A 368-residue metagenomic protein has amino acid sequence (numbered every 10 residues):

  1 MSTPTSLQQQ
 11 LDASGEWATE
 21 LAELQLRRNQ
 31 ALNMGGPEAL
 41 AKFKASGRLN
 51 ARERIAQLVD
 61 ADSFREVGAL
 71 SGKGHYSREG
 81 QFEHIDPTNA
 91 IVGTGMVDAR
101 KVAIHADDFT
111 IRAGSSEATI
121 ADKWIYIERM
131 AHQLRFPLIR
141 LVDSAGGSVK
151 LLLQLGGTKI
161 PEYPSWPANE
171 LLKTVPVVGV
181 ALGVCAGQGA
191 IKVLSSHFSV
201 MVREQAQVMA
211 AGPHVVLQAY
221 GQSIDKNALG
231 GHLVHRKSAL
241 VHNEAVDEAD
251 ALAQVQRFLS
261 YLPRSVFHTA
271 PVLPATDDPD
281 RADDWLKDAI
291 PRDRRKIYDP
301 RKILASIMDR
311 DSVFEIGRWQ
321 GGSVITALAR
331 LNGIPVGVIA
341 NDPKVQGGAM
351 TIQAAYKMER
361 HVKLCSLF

Functional and structural regions predicted by a protein language model:
M1-K101, S116: N-terminal amphipathic, basic-rich helices that act as targeting or association modules
A51-H75, D280-V313: Amphipathic alpha-helical
S71-A106, T110-I111, E128, H132 (+1 more regions): Non-catalytic terminal/interface segments that mediate subunit docking, oligomerization, and allosteric communication
V102-H105, A113-S116, F136-L141, T174-C185 (+2 more regions): A short, small-residue-rich loop immediately preceding and capping a beta-strand
D107, S115-S116, I120-P167, V362 (+1 more regions): A glycine-rich phosphate/pyrophosphate-binding beta-strand-loop-alpha-helix module
D108-A131, H197-S199, Q205-V208, P213-Q218 (+3 more regions): Extended active-site and interfacial segments that coordinate phosphate-rich ligands in large catalytic machineries
V142-F267: Conserved catalytic cores of soluble enzyme domains, especially glycine-rich substrate-binding beta-alpha loops
N243-L304: Terminal amphipathic helices with adjacent charged low-complexity linkers/tails
